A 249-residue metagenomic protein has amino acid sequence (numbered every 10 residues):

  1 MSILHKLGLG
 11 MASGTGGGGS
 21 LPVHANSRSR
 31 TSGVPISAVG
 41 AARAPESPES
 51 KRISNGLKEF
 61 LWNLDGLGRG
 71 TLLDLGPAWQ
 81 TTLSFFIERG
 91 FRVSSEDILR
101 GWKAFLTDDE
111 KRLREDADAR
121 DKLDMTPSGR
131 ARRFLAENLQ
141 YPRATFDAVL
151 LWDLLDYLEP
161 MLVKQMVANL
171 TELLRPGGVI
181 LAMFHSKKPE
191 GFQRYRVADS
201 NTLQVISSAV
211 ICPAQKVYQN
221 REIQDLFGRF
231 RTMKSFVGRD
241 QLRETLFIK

Functional and structural regions predicted by a protein language model:
M1-L67, W79-N138, V179-K249: Class I (Rossmann-like) S-adenosyl-L-methionine-dependent methyltransferase catalytic domain, capturing the SAM-binding
R69-T71: Nucleotide donor/acceptor-binding cores
L73-G76: Conserved S-adenosyl-L-methionine
A136, F146-L162: A short SAM/SAH-binding and catalytic strip from SAM-dependent methyltransferases
L162-V179: A short glycine-rich, Lys/Arg-flanked "PGG" loop and its adjoining helix->strand segment in the class I
